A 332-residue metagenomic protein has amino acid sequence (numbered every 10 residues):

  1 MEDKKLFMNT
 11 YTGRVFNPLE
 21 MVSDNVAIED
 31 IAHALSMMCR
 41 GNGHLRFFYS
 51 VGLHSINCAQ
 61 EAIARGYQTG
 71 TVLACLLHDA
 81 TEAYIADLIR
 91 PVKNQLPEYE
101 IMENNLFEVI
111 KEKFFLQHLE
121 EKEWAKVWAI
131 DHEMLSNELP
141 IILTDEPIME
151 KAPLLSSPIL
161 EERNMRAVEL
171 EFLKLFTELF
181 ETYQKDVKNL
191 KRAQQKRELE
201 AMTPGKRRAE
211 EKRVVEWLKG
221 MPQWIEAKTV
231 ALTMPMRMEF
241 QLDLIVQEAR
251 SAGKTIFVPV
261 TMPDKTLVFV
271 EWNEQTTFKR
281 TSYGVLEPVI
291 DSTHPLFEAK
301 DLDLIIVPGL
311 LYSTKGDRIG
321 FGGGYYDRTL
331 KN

Functional and structural regions predicted by a protein language model:
M1-Y183: Metal-dependent phosphohydrolase cores
C58, D131, Q195, L232 (+3 more regions): A residue-level signal for conserved active-site and pocket-lining positions in enzyme catalytic cores
A59-I63, K111, V215-P222, L330-K331: Generic structural signal for well-ordered alpha-helical scaffold segments
P97, I101, N105-L116, Q275-G316: Internal catalytic-core helix/loop-beta-alpha segment that presents or stabilizes conserved functional determinants
M134-L135, I141-L143, L311-S313, G324-Y326: Short Gly/Pro-enriched loop/turn and capping motifs at secondary-structure junctions
V187-D301: N-terminal active-site beta-alpha-beta segment that forms phosphate/nucleotide-binding and substrate-recognition loops
K315-N332: Membrane-associated lipid acylation/remodeling enzymes share a hydrophobic transmembrane-juxtamembrane segment
